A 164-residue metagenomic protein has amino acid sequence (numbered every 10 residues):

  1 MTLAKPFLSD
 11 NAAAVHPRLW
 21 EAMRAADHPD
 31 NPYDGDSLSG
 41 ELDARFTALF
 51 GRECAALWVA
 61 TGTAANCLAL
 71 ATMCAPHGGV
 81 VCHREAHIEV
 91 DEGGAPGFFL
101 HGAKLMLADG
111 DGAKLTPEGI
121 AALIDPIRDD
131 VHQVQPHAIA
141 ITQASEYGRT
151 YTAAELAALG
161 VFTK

Functional and structural regions predicted by a protein language model:
M1-A22: N-terminal amphipathic/basic leader segments beginning at the initiator methionine
K5-P6, C54-W58, G78-V80, K104-L105 (+1 more regions): Structural motif
V15-G62, R84-E85, V90, A95: Conserved N-terminal alpha-helix of the aminotransferase class I/II PLP-enzyme fold
C54-C74, L107-G110: Conserved core of the PLP fold type I
T72-V90: Conserved PLP-anchoring active-site segment centered on the Schiff-base-forming lysine
L100-E146, Y151-A158: PLP-dependent aminotransferase-class I/II
F162-T163: A generic structural signal for well-ordered alpha-helical segments
